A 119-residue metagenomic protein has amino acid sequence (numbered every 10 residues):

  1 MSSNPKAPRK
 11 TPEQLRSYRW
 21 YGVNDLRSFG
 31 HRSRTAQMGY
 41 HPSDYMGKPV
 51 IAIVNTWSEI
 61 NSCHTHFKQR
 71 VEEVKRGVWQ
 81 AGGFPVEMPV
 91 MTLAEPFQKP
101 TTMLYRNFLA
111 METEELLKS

Functional and structural regions predicted by a protein language model:
S2-S119: Metallocofactor- and cofactor-centric catalytic cores in central/energy metabolism, strongly enriched
